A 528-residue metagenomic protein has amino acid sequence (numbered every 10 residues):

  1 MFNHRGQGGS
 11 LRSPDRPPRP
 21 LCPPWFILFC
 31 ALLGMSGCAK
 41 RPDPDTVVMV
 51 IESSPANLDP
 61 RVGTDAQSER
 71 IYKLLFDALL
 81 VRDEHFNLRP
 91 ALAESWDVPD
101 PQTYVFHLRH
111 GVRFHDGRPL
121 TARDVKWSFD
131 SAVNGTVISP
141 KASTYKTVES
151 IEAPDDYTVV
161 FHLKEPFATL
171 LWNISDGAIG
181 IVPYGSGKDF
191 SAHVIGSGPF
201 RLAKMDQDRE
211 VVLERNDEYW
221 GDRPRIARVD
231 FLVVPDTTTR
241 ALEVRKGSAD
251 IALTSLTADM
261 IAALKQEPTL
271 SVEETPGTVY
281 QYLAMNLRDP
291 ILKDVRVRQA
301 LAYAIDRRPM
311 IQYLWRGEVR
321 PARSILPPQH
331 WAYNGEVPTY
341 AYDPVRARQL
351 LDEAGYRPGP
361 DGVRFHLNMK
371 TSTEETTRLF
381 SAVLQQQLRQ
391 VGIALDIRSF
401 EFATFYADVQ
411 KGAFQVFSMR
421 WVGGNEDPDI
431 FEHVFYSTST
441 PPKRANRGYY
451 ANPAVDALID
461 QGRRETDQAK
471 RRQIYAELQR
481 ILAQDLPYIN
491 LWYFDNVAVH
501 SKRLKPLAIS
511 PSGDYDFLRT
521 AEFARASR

Functional and structural regions predicted by a protein language model:
A39-K40, V105, A394-F405, H433-K502 (+1 more regions): Extracytoplasmic/peripheral linker and loop segments enriched in polar/acidic and small residues with frequent Thr/Pro
I51-D100, D130, H193-S197: N-terminal lobe/hinge region of extracytoplasmic solute-binding protein
D83, N87, P166-F167, W172-P224 (+5 more regions): Gly/Pro-rich hinge or "lid" segments in bacterial periplasmic/extracellular proteins
D97, H107, K141-P183: Surface-exposed binding/hinge segments that line and control ligand-binding clefts or catalytic entry sites
K188, D217-A262, Q385-Q386, A394-D396 (+1 more regions): Ligand-site clamp/hinge motif
Q207, A354-G424, Q468: Ligand/substrate-recognition segments at binding pockets and active sites
R215, L292-Q386, A451, L458 (+2 more regions): Append "and occasionally in soluble cytosolic enzymes with long acidic Gly/Pro-rich linkers
A498-R528: Long beta-strand-rich cores associated with HINT superfamily self-processing modules
